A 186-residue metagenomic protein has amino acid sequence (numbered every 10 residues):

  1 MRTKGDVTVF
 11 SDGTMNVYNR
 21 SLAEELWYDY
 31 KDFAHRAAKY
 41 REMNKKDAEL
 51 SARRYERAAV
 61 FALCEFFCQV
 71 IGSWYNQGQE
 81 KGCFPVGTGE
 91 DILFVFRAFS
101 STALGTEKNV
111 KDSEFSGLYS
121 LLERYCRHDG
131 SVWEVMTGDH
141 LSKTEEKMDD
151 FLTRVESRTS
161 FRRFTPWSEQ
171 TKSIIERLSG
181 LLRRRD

Functional and structural regions predicted by a protein language model:
M1-R54, K172-S173, L178-L182: Charged alpha-helical initiation segments
A37, R41-N44, G78, F99-A103 (+3 more regions): Short, flexible helical or helix-coil boundary motifs
K45-R53, G82, E134-G138: Short, surface-exposed loop/turn segments at secondary-structure junctions
A52-Q77: Short, hydrophobic, well-ordered secondary-structure elements
I71-N76, E123-E134, T153-S160, R183: Charged/polar positions within long, soluble alpha-helices
N76-E107, G138-L141: Short, charged amphipathic alpha-helical segments flanked by flexible coils
K108-E146, T153: Histidine-centered, metal-coordinating catalytic motifs and their short helical/loop contexts
V135-D186: Amphipathic, Lys/Arg-enriched alpha-helical patches that create a basic surface for binding polyanionic ligands
